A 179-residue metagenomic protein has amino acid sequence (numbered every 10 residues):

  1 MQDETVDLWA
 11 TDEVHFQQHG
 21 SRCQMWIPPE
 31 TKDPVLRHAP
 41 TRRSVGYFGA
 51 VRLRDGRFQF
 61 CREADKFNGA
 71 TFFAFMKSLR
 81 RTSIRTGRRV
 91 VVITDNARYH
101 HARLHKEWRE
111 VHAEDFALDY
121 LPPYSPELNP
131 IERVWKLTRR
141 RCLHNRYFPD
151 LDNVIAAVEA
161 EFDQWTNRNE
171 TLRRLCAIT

Functional and structural regions predicted by a protein language model:
M1-K77: Extended, low-complexity cationic-aromatic segments
D3, G87, V111-D115: Short, well-ordered coil/turn elements that cap or connect secondary structure elements
T5-L8, I131-T179: C-terminal anion-handling pockets and recognition modules
D12, G49, M76, D95 (+3 more regions): Mobile genetic element proteins and their domesticated derivatives, centered on retroelements and DNA transposons
D12, G87-H101, Y124, N129: Acidic/histidine-rich, metal-coordinating catalytic segments
D33-T41, E110-P130, Y147: RNase H-like polynucleotidyl transferase catalytic core
T71-V91: Short, basic/hydrophobic alpha-helical segments
